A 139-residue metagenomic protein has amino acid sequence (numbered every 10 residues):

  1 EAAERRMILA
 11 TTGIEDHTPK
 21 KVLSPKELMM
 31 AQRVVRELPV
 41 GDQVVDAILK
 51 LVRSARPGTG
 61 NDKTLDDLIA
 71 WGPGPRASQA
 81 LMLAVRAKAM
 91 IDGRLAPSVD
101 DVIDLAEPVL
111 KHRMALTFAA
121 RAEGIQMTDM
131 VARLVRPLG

Functional and structural regions predicted by a protein language model:
E1-L65, I91-L95, V99, A120 (+1 more regions): Conserved C-terminal "switch" segment of AAA+ ATPases
P57-G139: C-terminal engagement/docking regions of AAA+ P-loop ATPases
